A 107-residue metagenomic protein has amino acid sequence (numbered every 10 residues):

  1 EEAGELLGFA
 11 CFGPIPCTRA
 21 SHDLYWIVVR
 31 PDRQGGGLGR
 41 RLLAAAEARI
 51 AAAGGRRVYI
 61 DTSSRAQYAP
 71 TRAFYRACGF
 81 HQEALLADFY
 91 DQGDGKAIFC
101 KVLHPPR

Functional and structural regions predicted by a protein language model:
E1-D32, R40-A45, R49, A53 (+2 more regions): Acetyl-CoA-dependent GNAT
G37: Glycine-rich phosphate-binding loop
I50-S64: Conserved GNAT acetyl-CoA-binding A-motif
D61-S64, R76-A97: Conserved catalytic-core motifs of GNAT/GCN5-like acyltransferases
T71: Helix-turn-helix
